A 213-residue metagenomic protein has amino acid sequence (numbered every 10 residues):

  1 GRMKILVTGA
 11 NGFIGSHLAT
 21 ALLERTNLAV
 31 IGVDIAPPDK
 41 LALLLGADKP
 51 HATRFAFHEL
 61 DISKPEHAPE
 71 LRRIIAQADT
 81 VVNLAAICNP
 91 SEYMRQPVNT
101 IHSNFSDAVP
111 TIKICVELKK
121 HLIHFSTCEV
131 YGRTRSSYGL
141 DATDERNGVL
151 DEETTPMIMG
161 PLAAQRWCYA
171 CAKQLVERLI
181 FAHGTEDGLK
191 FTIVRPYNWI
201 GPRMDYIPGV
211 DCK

Functional and structural regions predicted by a protein language model:
R2-T80: N-terminal Rossmann/SDR dinucleotide-binding element
V30, F57, T100, L122 (+1 more regions): Hydrophobic/aromatic anchor residues within beta-strands of the central parallel beta-sheet of Rossmann-like
T80, A86-I87: Flexible cofactor-recognition loop at the NAD(P)H-binding site of Rossmann-like short-chain dehydrogenase/reductase
N83, V109-C168, T192: Conserved Rossmann-fold NAD(P)-dependent oxidoreductase catalytic core, especially the SDR/UDP-sugar
C88-S91, C128-R135, Y197-I200: Active-site segment of SDR-like NAD(P)-dependent oxidoreductases
P90-D107: Short alpha-helical oligomerization interface
S136-V149, R178-K213: NAD(P)-dependent short-chain dehydrogenase/reductase
C168, A172-L175: Active-site helix of classical SDR
